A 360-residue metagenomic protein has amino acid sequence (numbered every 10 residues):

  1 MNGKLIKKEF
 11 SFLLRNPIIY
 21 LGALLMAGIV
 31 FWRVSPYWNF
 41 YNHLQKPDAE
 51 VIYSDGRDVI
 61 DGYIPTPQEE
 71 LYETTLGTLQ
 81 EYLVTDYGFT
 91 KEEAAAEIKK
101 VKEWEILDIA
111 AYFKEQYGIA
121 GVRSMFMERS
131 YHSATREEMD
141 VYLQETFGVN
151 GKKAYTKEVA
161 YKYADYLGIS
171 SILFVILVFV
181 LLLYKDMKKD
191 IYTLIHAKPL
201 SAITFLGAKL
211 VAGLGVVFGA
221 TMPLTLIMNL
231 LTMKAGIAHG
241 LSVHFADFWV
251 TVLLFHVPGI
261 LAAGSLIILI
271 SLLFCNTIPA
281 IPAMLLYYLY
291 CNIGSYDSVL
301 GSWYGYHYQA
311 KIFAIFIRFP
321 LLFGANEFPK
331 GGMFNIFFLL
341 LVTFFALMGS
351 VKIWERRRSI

Functional and structural regions predicted by a protein language model:
M1-M26, S359: Aromatic- and glycine-rich beta-strand/loop motifs that create alpha-glucan
N2-K7, I203, G207, A246: Alpha-helical membrane-protein architecture signal
G3, S35-Y82, V149-G151, Y155 (+2 more regions): Terminal transmembrane helical anchor/hairpin motif
K4, G22, I169, F248 (+3 more regions): Residue-level signature of transmembrane alpha-helical entry/exit and packing/kink sites in multi-pass membrane
I18, S201-A202, F245, N276-I281: Membrane-helix interface segments
L25-P67, L71, R123-L177, L182 (+1 more regions): Secretory targeting signals
A49-R129: N-terminal accessory alpha/beta regions
F179-K198: Transmembrane helix boundary and interhelical loop/hinge segments in multi-pass membrane proteins
